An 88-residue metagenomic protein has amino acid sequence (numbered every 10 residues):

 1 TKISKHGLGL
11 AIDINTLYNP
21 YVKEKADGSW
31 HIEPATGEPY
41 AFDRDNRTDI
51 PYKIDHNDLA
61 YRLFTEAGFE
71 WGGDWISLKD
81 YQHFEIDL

Functional and structural regions predicted by a protein language model:
I3, L8-L88: Catalytic cores and adjacent binding grooves of peptidoglycan-active enzymes
